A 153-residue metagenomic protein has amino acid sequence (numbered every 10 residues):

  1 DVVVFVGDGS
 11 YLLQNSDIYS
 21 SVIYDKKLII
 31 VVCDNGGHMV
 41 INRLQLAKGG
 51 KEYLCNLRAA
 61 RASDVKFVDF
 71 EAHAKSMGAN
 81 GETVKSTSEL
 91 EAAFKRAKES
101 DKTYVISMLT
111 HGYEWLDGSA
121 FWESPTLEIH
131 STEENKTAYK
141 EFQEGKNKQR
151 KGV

Functional and structural regions predicted by a protein language model:
D1-V153: Thiamine diphosphate
